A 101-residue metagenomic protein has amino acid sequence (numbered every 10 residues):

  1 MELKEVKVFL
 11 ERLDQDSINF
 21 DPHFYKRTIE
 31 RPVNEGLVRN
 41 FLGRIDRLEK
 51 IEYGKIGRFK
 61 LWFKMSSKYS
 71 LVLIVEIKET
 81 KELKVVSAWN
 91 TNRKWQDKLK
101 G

Functional and structural regions predicted by a protein language model:
M1-G101: Ribonuclease/tRNase effector modules and their secretory precursors
